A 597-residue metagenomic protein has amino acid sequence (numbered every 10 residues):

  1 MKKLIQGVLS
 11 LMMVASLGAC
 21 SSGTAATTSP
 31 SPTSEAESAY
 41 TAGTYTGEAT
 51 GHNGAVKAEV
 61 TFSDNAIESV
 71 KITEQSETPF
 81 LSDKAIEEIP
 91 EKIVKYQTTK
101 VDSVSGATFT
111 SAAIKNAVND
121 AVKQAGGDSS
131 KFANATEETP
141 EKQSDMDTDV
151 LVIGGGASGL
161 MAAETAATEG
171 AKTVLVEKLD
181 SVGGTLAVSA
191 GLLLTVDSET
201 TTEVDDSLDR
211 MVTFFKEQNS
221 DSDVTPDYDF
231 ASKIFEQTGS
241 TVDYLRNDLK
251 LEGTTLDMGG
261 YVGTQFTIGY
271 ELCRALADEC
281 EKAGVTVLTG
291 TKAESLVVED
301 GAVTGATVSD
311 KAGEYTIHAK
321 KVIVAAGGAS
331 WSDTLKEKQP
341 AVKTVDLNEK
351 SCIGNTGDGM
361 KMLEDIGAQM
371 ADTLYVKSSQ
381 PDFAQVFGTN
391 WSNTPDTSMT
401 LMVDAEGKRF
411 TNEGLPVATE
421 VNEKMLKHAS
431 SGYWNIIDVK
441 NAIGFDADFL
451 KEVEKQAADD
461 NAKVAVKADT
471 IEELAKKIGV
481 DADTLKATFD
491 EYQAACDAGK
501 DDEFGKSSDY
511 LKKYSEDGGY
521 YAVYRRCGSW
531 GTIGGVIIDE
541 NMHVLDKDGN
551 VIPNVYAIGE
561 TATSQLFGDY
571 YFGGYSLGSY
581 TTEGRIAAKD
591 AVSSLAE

Functional and structural regions predicted by a protein language model:
A36-E138: Active-site- and interface-proximal helix/loop "cap" or "latch" segments in soluble metabolic and energy-transducing
P140-S158, V174: Beta1/beta-strand and adjacent pyrophosphate-binding region of the FAD-binding site in flavoprotein oxidoreductases
D145-T148, K311-K321, V551-I552: Core beta-strand elements of the Rossmann-like FAD/NAD(P) dinucleotide-binding domain in flavoenzyme oxidoreductases
S181, T185-T286, M402, R409 (+3 more regions): Conserved N-terminal/central alpha/beta ligand/cofactor-binding core
T267-K320, M360, I366: Helical element adjacent to the flavin cofactor pocket in flavoenzyme catalytic cores
S295, T484-Q565, D569: A glycine-rich dinucleotide-binding beta-alpha-beta segment and adjacent secondary-structure elements that constitute
I317-D382, I586: Glycine-rich loop(s) and the adjacent beta-strand/alpha-helix scaffold that form part
M360-E364, A368-V480: An anion/pyrophosphate-binding glycine-rich loop and adjacent beta-alpha core in soluble alpha-beta enzymes
